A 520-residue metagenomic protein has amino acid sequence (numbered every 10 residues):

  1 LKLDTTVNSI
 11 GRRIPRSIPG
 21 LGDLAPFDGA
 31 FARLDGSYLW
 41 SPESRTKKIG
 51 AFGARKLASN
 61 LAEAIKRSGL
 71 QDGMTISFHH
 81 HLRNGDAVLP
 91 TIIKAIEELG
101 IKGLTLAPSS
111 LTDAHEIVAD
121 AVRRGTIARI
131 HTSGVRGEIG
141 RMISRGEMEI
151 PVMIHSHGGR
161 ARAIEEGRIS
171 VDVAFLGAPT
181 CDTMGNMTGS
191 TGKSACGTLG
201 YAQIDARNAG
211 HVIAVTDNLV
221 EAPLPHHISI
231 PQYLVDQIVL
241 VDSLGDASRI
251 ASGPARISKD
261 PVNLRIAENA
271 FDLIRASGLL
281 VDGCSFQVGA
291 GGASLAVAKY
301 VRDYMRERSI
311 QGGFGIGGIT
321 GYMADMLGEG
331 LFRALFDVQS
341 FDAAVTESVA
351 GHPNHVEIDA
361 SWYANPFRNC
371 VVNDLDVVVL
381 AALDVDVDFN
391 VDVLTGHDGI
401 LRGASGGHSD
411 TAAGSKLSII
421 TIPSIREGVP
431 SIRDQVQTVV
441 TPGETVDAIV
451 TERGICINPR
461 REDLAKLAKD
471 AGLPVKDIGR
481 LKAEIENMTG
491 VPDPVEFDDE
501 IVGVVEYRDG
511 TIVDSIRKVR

Functional and structural regions predicted by a protein language model:
K2-R520: Conserved alpha/beta enzyme-core scaffold
